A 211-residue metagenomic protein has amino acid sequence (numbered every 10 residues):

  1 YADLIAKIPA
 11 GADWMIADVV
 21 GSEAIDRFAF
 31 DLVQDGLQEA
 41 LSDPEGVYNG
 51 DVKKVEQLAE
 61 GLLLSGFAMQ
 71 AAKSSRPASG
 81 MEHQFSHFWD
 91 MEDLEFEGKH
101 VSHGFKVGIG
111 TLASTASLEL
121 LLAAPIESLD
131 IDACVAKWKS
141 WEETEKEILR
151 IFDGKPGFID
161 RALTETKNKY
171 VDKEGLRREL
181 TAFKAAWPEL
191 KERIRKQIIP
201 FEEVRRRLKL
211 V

Functional and structural regions predicted by a protein language model:
Y1-P77: Carboxylate- and glycine-rich phosphate/diphosphate-binding segment that chelates Mg2+/Mn2+
M15-V19, V47-Y48, E92-V101, L121-D132: Inter-helical turn/loop segments and adjacent helix faces that build the functional surface of alpha-helical bundle
E39-V47, F85-F96: Short amphipathic alpha-helical segments and their helix-coil junctions
S42, F67, D90-L94, L112-L120: Short glycine/serine- and small hydrophobic-enriched flexible loop segments
G50-Q57, G98-K106: Structural motif
A59-L62, G108-T115, R205: Generic structural concept
K73-H87, H103-A113: Conserved phosphate/anionic-ligand binding catalytic regions in large, soluble enzymes, centered on
T115-V211: Mobile late-domain/C-terminal helix-loop "cap" segments that border catalytic sites or the cytosolic face
